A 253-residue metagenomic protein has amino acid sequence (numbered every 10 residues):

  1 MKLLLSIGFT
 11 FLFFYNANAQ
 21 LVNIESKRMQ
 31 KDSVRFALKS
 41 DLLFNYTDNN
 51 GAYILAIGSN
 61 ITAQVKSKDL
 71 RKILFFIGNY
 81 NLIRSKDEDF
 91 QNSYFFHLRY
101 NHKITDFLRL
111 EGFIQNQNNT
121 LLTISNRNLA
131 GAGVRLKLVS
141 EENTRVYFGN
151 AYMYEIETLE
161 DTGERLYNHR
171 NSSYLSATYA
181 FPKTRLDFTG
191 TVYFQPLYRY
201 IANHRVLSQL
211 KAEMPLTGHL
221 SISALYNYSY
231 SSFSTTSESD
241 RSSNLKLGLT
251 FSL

Functional and structural regions predicted by a protein language model:
M1-S33: Cleavable N-terminal export/targeting peptides
S40, S59-I61, F96-L98, A132 (+4 more regions): Membrane-embedded beta-strands of outer-membrane beta-barrel proteins, especially the hydrophobic/small aromatic
S40-Y46, F76-Y80, G112-N116, A132 (+4 more regions): Transmembrane beta-barrel strands of outer-membrane/channel proteins
F44, A63-S67, H102, L136-L138 (+3 more regions): Residue-level signature of outer-membrane beta-barrel architecture
Y46-A56, R84-Q91, N118-N126, T162 (+2 more regions): Solvent-exposed loop/turn segments connecting transmembrane beta-strands in outer-membrane beta-barrel proteins
K68-F75, F107-L110, E142-V146, A180-F188 (+1 more regions): Repeated loop/turn-to-beta-strand initiation elements of outer-membrane beta-barrel proteins
Y147-H219: Outer-membrane beta-barrel transmembrane domain signature
R241-L253: Outer-membrane beta-barrel "beta-signal"
